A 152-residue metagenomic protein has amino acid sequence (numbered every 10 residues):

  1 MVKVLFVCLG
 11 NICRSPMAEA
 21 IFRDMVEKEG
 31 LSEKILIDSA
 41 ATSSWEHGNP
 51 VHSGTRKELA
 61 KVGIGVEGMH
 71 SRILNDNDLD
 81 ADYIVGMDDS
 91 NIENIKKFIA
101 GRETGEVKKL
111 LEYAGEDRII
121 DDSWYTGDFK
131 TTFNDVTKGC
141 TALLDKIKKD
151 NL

Functional and structural regions predicted by a protein language model:
M1-A81, D145-L152: Conserved active-site segments centered on acidic
S15, D88-D89: Helix N-cap/beta->alpha junction signal
Y83, D89-L152: Phosphate-binding/catalytic loops
